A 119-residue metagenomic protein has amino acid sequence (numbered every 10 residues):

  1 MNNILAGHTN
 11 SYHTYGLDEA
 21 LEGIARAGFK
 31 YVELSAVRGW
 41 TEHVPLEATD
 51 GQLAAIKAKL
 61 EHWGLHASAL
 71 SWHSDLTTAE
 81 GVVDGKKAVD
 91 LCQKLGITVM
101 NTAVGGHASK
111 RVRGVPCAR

Functional and structural regions predicted by a protein language model:
M1-A6, K57-L60: N-terminal amphipathic alpha-helix/helix-capping segment at the start of soluble metabolic enzymes
N3, H13, L21, T41-E47 (+1 more regions): Gly/Pro-rich active-site loop or hairpin
N3-N10, V32-L34, A67-W72, M100-T102: Hydrophobic faces of well-ordered beta-strands that scaffold small-molecule active sites in alpha/beta enzyme cores
H8-T9, V44-P45, L76-T77: A generic structural signal for short
S11-Y12, A48, A79-E80: Residues that cap or flank secondary-structure elements
Y15-E19, G23-R26, Y31, A54 (+2 more regions): Active-site acidic/histidine proton-transfer and metal-coordination neighborhood in alpha/beta enzyme cores
K30-T41: A short beta-strand-loop structural module common to alpha/beta enzyme folds
H43-K59: Glycine-rich, positively charged N-terminal anion/phosphate-binding segment
